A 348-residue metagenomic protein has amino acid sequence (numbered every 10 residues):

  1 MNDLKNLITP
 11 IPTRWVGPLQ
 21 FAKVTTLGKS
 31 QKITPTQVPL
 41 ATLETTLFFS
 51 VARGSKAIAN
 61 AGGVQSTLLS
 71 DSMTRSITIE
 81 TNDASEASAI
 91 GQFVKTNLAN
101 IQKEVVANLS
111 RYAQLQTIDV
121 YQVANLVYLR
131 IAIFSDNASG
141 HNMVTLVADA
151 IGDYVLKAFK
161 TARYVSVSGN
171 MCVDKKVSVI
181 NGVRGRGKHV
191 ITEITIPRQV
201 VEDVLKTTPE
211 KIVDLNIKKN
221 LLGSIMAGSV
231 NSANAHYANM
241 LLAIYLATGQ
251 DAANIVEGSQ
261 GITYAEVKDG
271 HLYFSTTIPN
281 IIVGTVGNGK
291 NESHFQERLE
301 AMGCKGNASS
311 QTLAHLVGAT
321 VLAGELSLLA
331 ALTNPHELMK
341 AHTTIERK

Functional and structural regions predicted by a protein language model:
M1-L4, P12: Long, position-biased, composition-driven segments near the start of the mature protein
T9-A124, L129: Small-residue-rich
T13-F48, S135-T145, S224-Q250, T320-A330: Conserved phosphate/anionic-ligand binding catalytic regions in large, soluble enzymes, centered on
D83-E86, I133-S139, I282, K305: A generic structural motif
K103-L129, T145-D149, D153-A158, T192-V200 (+3 more regions): N-terminal loops that bind phosphate or other acidic moieties and the adjacent beta-alpha structural core
N108-V120, A158-N170, I212-N216, D251-S259 (+3 more regions): Flexible, glycine/charged-enriched surface loops at secondary-structure junctions
N137-N291: Glycine-rich anion/phosphate-binding loop at the beta-strand->alpha-helix junction
Y273-K348: Internal helix-turn-beta structural module
